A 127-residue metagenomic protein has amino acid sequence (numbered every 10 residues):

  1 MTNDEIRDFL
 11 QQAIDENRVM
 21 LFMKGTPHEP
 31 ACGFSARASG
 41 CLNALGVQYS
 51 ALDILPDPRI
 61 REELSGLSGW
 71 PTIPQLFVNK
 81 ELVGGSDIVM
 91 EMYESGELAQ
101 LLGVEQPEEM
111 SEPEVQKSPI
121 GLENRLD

Functional and structural regions predicted by a protein language model:
M1-M20, K24, H28-L45, E62-T72 (+1 more regions): Non-globular targeting/processing and membrane-anchoring segments
Q48: Residue-level detector of anion-binding/catalytic polar loops
A51-D53: Residue-level recognition of beta-strand->loop/alpha-helix junctions
P56-I60: Short acidic loop-to-helix transition motifs that present clustered carboxylates
V83-G84: Short hydrophobic beta-strand segments in globular cytosolic domains
